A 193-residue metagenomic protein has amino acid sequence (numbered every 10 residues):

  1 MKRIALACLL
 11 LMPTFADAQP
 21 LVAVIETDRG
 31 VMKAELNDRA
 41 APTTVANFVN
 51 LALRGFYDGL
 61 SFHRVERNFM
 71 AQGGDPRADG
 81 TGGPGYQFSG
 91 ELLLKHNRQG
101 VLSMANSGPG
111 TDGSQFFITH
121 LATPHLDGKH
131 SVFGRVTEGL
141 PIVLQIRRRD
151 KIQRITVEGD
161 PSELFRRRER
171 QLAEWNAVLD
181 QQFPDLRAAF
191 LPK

Functional and structural regions predicted by a protein language model:
I4-T14: Sec-dependent N-terminal signal peptides
F15-K193: Cyclophilin-like peptidyl-prolyl cis-trans isomerases
